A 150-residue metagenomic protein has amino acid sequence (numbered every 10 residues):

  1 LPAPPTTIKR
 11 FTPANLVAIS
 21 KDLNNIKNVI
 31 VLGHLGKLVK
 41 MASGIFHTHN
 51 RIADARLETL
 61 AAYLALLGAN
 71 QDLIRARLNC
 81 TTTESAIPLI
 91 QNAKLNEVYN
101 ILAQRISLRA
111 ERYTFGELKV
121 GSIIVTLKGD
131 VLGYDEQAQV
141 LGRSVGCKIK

Functional and structural regions predicted by a protein language model:
L1-N100, L108, E117, I123-L127: A structural signal for small-residue-enriched, beta-sheet-centric alpha/beta enzyme cores and oligomeric scaffold folds
A103-K150: Extended hydrophobic packing segments that form well-structured cores
